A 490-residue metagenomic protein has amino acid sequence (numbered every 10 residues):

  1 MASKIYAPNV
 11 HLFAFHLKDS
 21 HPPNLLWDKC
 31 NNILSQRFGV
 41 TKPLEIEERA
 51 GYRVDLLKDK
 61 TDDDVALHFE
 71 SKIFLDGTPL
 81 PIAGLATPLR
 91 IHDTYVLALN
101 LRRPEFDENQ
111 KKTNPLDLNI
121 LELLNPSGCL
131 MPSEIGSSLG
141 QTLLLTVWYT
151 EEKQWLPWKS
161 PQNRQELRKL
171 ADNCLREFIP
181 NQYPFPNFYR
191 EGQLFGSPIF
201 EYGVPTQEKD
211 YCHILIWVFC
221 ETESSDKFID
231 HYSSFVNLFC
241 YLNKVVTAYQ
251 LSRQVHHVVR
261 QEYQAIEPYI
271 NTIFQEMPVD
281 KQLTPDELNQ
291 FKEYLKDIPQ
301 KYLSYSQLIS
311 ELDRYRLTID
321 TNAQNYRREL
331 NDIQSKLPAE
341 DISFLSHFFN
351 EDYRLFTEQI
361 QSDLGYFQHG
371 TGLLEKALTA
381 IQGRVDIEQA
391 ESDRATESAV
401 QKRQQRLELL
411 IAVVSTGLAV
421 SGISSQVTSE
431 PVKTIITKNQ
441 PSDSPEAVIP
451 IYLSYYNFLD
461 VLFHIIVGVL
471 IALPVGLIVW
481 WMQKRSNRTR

Functional and structural regions predicted by a protein language model:
M1-A83, R90-Y95, R103-E105: N-terminal pre-first-transmembrane
K4-I5, N9, T41-P43, H68 (+9 more regions): Extended, helix-rich structural scaffolds rather than catalytic motifs
P22-P23, D107-N109, R314-T318: Short, solvent-exposed secondary-structure capping/transition elements
K58-D62, A66-A83, T94-A98, R103 (+2 more regions): Alpha-helical transmembrane segments and their immediate juxtamembrane boundary regions in integral membrane proteins
E70-D297: Extended alpha-helical interaction modules
E287-P431: Membrane-associated alpha-helical segments
Q401-R490: Alpha-helical transmembrane anchor segments
